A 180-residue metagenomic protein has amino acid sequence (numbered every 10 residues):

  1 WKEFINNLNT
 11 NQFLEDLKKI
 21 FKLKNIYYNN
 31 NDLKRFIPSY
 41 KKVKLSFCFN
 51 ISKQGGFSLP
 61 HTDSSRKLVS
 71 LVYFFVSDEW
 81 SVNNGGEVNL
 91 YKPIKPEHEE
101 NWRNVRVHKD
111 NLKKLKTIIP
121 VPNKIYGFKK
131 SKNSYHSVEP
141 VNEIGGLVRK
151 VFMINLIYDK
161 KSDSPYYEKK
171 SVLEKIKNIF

Functional and structural regions predicted by a protein language model:
K2-N6, L23-Y166: Catalytic core of non-heme Fe(II) oxygenases with the double-stranded beta-helix
N7-N11: Soluble non-cytosolic domains of exported or imported proteins
L14, K18: Intrinsically disordered, low-complexity polar regions and short flexible loop motifs
S164-F180: Membrane-proximal basic amphipathic "stem/tether" segments
